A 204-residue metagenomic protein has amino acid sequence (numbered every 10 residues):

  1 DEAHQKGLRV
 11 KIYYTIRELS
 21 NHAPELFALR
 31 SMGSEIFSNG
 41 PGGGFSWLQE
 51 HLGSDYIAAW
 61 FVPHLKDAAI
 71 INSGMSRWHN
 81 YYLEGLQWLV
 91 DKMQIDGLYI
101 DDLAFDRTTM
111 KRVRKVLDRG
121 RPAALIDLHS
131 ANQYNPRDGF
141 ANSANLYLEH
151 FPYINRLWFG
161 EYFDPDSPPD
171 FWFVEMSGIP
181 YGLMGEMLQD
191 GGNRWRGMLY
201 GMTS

Functional and structural regions predicted by a protein language model:
D1, K92-I95: Catalytic domains of carbohydrate-active enzymes, especially glycoside hydrolases
D1-I12, T109-R119: Aromatic-lined substrate-binding rim segments of carbohydrate-active enzymes
A3, L89, D101, I126 (+1 more regions): Conserved, mostly hydrophobic/aromatic
K6-V10, Q94-D96, P122-A124: Short, well-ordered coil/turn segments that N-cap beta-strands
R9-M93, G160: Active-site-adjacent "subsite" loops/lids of carbohydrate-active enzymes
Y14-S20, L103-D106, S130-N132: Active-site-proximal loop/turn and secondary-structure-junction residues that shape catalytic pockets, frequently
L83, R107-S204: Active-site-proximal substrate-binding groove within the catalytic cores of carbohydrate-active enzymes
I95-I100, L128: Conserved beta-strand positions
